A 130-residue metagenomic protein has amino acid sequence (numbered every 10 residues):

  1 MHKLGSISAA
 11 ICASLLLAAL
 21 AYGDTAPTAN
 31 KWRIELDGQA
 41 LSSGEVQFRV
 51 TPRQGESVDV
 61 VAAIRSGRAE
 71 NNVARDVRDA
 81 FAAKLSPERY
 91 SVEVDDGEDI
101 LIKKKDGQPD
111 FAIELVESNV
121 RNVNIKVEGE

Functional and structural regions predicted by a protein language model:
M1-S6: Positively charged n-region of N-terminal signal peptides that target proteins for export
A9-A18: Bacterial N-terminal signal peptides
L20-Y22: Intrinsic disorder/low-complexity segments in short proteins, especially the signal peptide and propeptide regions
D24-E130: Polar, low-complexity export/assembly segments characteristic of proteins that are secreted or assemble on the cell
